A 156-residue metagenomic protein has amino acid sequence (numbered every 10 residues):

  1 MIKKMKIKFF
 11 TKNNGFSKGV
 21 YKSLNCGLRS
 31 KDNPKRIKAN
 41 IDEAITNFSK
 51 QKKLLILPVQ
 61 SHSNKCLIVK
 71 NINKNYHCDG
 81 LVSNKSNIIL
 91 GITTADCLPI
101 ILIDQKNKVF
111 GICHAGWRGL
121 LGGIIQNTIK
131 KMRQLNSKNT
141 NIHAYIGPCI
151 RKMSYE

Functional and structural regions predicted by a protein language model:
M1-E156: Active-site microenvironment for binding and transforming phosphate-containing groups
